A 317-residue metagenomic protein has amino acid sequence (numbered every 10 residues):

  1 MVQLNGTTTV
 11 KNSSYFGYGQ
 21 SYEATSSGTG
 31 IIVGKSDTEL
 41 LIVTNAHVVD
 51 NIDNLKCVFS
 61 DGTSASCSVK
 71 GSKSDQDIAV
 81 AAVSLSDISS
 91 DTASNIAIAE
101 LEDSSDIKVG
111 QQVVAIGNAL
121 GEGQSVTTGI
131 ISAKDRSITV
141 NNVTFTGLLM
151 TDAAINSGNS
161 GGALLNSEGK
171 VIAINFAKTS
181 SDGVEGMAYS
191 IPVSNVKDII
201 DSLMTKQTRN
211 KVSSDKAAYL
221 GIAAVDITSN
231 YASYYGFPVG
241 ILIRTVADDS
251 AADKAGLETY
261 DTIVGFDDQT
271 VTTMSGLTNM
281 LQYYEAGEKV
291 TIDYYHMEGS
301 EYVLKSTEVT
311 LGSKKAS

Functional and structural regions predicted by a protein language model:
M1-G17, S27-T29, D53-N54, K108 (+1 more regions): N-terminal activation segment of mature serine protease catalytic domains
M1-N5, L40-N45, S66-S68, D106-A119 (+6 more regions): Active-site-proximal beta-strands of protease catalytic cores
K11-V43, T63-S68, I98-E100, V126 (+3 more regions): A conserved glycine-rich beta-strand in the N-terminal activation segment of trypsin-fold
I32, C57-V58, S68-K70, S89-E122 (+3 more regions): Active-site substrate-binding loop(s) of clan PA
D37-I78, S84-S86, N95: Catalytic-histidine neighborhood of serine endopeptidases, predominantly the chymotrypsin-like S1/PA family
A46, S68-V69, N166-V171, N195-S317: C-terminal recognition in membrane/secretory proteostasis and scaffolding
V83-S104, V109, G221, E301-S317: C-terminal, low-ordered peptide segments at domain boundaries
L85-E100, T127-G186, V239-R244: Active-site region of chymotrypsin-like
